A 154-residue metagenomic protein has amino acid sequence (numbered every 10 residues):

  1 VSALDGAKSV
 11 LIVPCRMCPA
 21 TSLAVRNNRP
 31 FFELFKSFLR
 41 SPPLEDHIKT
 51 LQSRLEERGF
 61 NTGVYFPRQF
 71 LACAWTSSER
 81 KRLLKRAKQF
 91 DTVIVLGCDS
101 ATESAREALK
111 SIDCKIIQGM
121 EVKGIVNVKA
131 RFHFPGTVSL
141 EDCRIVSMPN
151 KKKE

Functional and structural regions predicted by a protein language model:
V1-E154: Iron-sulfur-associated redox domains of electron-transfer enzymes in respiratory and anaerobic energy metabolism
